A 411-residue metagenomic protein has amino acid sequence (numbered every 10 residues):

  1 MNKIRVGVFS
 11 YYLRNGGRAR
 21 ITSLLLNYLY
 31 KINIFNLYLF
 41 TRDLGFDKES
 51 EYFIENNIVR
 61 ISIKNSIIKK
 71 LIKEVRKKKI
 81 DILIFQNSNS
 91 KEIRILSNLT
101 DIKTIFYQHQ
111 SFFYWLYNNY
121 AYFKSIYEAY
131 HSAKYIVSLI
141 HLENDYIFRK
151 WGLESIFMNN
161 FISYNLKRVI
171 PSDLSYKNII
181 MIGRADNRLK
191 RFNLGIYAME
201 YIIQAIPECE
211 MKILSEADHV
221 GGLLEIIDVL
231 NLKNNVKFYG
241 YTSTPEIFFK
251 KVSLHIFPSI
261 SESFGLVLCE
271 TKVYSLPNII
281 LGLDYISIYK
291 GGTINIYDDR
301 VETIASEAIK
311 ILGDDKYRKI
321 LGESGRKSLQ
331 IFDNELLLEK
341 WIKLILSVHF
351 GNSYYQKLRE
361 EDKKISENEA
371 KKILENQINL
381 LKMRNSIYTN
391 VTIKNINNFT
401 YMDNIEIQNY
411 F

Functional and structural regions predicted by a protein language model:
G7-F9, S172-K190, I196-M199: Conserved donor-binding/catalytic core segment of Leloir-type glycosyltransferases
G16-L24, D186-Q204, G221: A conserved mid-protein helix/loop that constitutes part of the nucleotide-sugar donor-binding site
L39-F46, I182, E210-L224: Glycosyltransferase donor-sugar binding loop
V59, L223-T242: Nucleotide-activated donor-binding/catalytic signature segment of Leloir-type glycosyltransferases, i.e., the conserved
F85-E92, Q108: Short His-centered aromatic/hydrophobic patch
H131-S155: A short, active-site helix/loop in glycosyltransferases that binds the activated sugar's phosphate group
I260: Aromatic "clamp/platform" in nucleotide-sugar-dependent glycosyltransferases that forms part of the donor/acceptor
T293-E302, K310-D315: Conserved acidic donor-binding segment of nucleotide-sugar-dependent glycosyltransferases
